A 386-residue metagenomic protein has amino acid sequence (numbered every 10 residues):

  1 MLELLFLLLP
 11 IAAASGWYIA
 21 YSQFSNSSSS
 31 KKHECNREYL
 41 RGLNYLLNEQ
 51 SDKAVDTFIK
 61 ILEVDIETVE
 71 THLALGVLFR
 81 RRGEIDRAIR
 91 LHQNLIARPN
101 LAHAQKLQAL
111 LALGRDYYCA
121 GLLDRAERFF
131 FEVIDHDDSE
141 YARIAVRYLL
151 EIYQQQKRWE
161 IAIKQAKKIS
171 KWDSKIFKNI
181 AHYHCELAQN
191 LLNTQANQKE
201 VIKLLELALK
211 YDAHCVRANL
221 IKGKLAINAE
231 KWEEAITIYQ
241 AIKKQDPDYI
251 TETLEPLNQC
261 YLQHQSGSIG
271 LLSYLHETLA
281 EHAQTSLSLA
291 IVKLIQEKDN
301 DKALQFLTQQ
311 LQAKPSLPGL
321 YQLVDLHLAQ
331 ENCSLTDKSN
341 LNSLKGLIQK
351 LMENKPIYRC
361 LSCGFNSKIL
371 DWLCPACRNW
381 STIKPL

Functional and structural regions predicted by a protein language model:
M1-S30: N-terminal signal-anchor transmembrane alpha helix of single-pass membrane proteins, serving as the membrane-anchoring
K31-E67, A74, R80-R90, N94 (+3 more regions): Alpha-helical segment of the N-proximal tetratricopeptide repeat
R41, L75, L113, L149 (+7 more regions): Structural register within alpha-helical repeat arrays
Y45, F79, Y117, Y153 (+5 more regions): Residue at a conserved register position within TPR or TPR-like alpha-solenoid repeats
N48, R82, A120, Q156 (+5 more regions): Structural motif corresponding to the intra-repeat A-B loop/turn of tetratricopeptide repeats
I66, N100, A104, D138-E140 (+5 more regions): Short coil turns that delineate tetratricopeptide repeat
T71, Q105, A109, A142-A145 (+6 more regions): TPR alpha-solenoid repeat register
I89-A97, R125-V133, W159-K171, N197-A208 (+4 more regions): Alpha-helical repeat scaffolds
